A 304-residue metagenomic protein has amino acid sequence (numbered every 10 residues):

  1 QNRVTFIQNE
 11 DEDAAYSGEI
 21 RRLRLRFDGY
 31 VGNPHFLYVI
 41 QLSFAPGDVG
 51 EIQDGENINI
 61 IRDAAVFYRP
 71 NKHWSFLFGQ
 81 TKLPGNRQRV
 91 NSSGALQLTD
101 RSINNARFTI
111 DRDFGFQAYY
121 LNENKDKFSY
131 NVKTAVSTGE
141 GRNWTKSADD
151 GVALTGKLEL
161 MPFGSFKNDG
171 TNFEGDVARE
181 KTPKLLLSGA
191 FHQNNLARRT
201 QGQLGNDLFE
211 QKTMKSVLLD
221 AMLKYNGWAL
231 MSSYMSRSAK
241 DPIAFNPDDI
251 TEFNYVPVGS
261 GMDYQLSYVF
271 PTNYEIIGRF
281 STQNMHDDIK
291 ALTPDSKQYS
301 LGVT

Functional and structural regions predicted by a protein language model:
Q1-R142, S147-G164, P183-L186, M262-I277 (+1 more regions): Outer membrane beta-barrel
D11-E12, R69, R89, E180-T304: Outer-membrane beta-barrel pore domains
S17, V31, F78, D169 (+5 more regions): Feature targets compositionally biased, intrinsically disordered low-complexity regions with long contiguous runs
S75-R87, D113-L121, D169-F173, G205-M222: Hydrophobic transmembrane alpha-helix bundles
S102-N105, G175-D176, N206-L208: Short, P/G- and charge-enriched loop/turn segments at secondary-structure junctions
G164-P183: Short mixed-charge
